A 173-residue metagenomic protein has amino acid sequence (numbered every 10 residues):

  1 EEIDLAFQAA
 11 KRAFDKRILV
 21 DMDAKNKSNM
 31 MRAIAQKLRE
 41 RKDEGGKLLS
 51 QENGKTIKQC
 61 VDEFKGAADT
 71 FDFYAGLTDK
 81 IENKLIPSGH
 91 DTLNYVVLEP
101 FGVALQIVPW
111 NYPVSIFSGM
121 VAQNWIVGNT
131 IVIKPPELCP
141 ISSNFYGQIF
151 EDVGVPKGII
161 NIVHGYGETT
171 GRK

Functional and structural regions predicted by a protein language model:
E1-I81: Glycine-rich loop-to-alpha-helix module at the N-terminal edge of alpha/beta enzyme cores
S50, E82-K173: Rossmann-like NAD(P) dinucleotide-binding subdomain of oxidoreductase/dehydrogenase enzymes
